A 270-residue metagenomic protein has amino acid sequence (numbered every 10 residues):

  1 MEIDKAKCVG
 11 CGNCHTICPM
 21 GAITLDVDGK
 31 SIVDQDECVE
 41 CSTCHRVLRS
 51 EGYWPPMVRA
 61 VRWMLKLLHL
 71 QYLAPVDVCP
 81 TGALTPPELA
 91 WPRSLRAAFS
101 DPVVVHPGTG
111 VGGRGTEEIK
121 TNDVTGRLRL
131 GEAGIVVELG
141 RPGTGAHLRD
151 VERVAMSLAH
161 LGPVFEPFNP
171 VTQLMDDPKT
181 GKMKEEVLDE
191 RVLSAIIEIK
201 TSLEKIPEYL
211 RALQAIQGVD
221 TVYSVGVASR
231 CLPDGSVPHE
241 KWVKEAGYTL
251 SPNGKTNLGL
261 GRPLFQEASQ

Functional and structural regions predicted by a protein language model:
M1-D4, T16: N-terminal, Lys/Arg-enriched amphipathic/low-complexity engagement segments that precede the first folded domain
E2, G12, I32, L73 (+3 more regions): Residue-level marker for well-ordered alpha-helical positions
I3, V33, C41, C79 (+3 more regions): Generic structural hydrophobic/aromatic packing signal, biased to beta-strands
C8-G10: Acidic, low-complexity mobile loops and tails
N13-I32, V39-M64, H69-R93: Iron-sulfur cluster-binding cysteine motifs and their immediate structural context in ferredoxin-like electron-transfer
W91-Q270: Iron-sulfur-associated redox domains of electron-transfer enzymes in respiratory and anaerobic energy metabolism
